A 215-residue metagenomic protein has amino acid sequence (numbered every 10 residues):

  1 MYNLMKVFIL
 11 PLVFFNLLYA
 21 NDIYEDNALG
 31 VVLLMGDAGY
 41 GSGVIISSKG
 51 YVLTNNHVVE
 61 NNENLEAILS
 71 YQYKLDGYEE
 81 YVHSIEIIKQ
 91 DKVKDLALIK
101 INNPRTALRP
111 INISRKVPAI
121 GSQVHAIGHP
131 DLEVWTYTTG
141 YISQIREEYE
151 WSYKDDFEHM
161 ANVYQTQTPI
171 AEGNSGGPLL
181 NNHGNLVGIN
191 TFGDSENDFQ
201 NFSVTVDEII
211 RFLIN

Functional and structural regions predicted by a protein language model:
M1-N3: N-terminal secretory signal peptides that target proteins for export/translocation
M5-N16: Sec-dependent N-terminal signal peptides
L18-A20: Boundary at the C-terminal end of the N-terminal hydrophobic targeting segment
I23-A38, I101-P110, W135-N215: Active-site region of chymotrypsin-like
A28-V31, G39-Y40, S47-W135: Conserved active-site neighborhood of the chymotrypsin/trypsin-like protease fold
G43-I45, P178-L179: Short beta-strand scaffold segments in enzyme catalytic cores
